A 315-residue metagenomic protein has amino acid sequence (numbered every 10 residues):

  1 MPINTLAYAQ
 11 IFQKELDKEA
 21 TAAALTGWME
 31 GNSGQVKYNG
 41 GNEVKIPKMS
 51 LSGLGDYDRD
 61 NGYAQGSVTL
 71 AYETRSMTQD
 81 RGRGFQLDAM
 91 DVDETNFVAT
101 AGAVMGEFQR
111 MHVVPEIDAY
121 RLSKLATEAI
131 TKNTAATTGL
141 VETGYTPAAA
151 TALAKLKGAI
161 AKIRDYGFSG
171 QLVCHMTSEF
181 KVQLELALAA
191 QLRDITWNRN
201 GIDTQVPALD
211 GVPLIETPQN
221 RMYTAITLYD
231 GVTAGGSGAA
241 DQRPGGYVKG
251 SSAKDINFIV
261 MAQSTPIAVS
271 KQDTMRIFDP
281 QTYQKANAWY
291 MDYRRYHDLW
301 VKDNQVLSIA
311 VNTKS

Functional and structural regions predicted by a protein language model:
P2-E30, K37-L54, T74-T78, E142-A150 (+1 more regions): Sequence/fold signature of self-assembling virion shell proteins
A22, N61, K124, R164-G167 (+2 more regions): Glycine-centered secondary-structure boundary/capping sites
I46, Y72-N133, K155, R164-S178 (+1 more regions): Long, contiguous amphipathic alpha-helices that act as assembly "spine/axial" helices in icosahedral shell and virion
R59-G66: Short Gly/aromatic-enriched secondary-structure transition segments
K132-V206: Extended, solvent-exposed, turn-rich assembly/linker loops in the middle of proteins
